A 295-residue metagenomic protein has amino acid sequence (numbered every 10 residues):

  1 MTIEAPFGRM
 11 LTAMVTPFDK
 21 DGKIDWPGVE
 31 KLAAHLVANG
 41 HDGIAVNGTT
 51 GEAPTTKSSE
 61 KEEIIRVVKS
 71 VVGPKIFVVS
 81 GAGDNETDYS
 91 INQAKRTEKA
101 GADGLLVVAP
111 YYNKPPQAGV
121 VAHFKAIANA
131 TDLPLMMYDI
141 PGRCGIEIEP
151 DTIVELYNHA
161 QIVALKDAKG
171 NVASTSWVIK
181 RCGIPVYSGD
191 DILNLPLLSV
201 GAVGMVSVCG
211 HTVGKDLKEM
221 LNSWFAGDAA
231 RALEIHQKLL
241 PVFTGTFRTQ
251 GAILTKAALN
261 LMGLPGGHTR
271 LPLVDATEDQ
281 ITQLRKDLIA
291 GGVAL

Functional and structural regions predicted by a protein language model:
I3-T12, T16-G145, I153-E155: Active-site beta->alpha loop and helix N-cap motifs at the rims of alpha/beta catalytic domains
P6-T16, H35, N39-H41, S199-A202 (+1 more regions): C-terminal alpha-helical cap/extension of soluble enzyme domains
V29, K61, I65, S90 (+7 more regions): A general structural signal for well-ordered alpha-helical segments in protein cores
S70-I76, K99-G101, T131-L133, N158-Q161 (+4 more regions): Short helix-capping segments at alpha-helix termini
E86, D190-D191, T277: Helix N-cap/beta->alpha junction signal
N129, R143-F247: Catalytic alpha/beta core domains of metabolic enzymes, predominantly
D139-I140, Q161, R270-L271: Glycine-rich phosphate-binding "P-loop"
